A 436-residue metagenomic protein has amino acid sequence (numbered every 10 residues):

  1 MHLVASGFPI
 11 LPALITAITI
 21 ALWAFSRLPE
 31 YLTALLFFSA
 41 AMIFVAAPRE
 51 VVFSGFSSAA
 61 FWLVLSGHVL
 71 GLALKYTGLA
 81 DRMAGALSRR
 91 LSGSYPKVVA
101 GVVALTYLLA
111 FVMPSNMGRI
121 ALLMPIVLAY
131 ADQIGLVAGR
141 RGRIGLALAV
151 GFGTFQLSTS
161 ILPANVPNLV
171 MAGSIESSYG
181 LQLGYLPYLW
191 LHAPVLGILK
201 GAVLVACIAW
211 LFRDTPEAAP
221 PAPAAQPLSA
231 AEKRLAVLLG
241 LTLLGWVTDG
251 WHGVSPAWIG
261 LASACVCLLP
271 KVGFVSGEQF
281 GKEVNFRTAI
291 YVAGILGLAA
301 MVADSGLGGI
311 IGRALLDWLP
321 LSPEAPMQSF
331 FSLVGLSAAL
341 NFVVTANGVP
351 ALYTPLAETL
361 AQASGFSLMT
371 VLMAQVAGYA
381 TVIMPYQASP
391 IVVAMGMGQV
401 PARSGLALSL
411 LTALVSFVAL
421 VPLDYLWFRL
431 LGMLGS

Functional and structural regions predicted by a protein language model:
M1-L63, P187-R313, L411-F417, V421-S436: Hydrophobic transmembrane alpha-helices of multi-pass small-molecule transporters
I18-S26, L72-A86, R90, L128 (+5 more regions): C-terminal ends of transmembrane helices
A24-F25, V112-M113, Q156, T248 (+1 more regions): Transmembrane helix irregularities
L32, S39, I43-V137, E283-T288 (+1 more regions): Membrane-embedded alpha-helical segments and adjacent helix-loop junctions characteristic of multi-pass solute
A34, L65, V103, P125 (+7 more regions): Residue-level recognition of transmembrane alpha-helices in multi-pass small-molecule transporters/permeases
A46, Y76-L79, R89-G93, Y130-I144 (+5 more regions): Juxtamembrane helix-boundary/capping and inter-helix hinge elements in multi-pass membrane proteins
P96-A110, L136-L157, L183-L191, P326-A339 (+1 more regions): Alpha-helical transmembrane segments of multi-pass membrane proteins
R119, V137-I144, L148-P227, A377-S436: Juxtamembrane and boundary regions of transmembrane helices in multi-pass small-molecule transporters and channels
